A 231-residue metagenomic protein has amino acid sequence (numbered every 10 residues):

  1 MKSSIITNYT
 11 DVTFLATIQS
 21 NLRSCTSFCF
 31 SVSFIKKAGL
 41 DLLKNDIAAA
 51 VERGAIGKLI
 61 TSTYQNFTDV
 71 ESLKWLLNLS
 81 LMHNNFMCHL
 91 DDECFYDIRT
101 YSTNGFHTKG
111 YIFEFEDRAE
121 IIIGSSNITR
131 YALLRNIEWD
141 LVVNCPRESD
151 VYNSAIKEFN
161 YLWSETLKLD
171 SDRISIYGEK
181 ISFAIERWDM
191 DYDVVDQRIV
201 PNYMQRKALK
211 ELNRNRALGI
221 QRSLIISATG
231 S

Functional and structural regions predicted by a protein language model:
M1-N202, R206-K207: PLD/PLD-like phosphodiesterase catalytic module centered on the HKD motif
V32, A217-S231: Walker A/P-loop
Q205-A217: Pre-Walker A adenine-sensing motif
